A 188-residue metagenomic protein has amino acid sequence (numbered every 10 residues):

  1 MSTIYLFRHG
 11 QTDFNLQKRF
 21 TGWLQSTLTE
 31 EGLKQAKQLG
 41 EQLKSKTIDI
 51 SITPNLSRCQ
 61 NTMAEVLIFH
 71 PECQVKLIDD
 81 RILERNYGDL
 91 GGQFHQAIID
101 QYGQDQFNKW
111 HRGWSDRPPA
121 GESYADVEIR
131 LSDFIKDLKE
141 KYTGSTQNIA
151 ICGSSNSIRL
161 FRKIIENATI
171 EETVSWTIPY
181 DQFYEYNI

Functional and structural regions predicted by a protein language model:
M1-Y5: Extreme N-terminal starter segment of soluble prokaryotic enzymes
F7-C73, A125-E128: Active-site-proximal alpha-helix that buttresses catalytic centers in soluble enzyme cores
H9, R81, S154: Active-site glycine-centered loops adjacent to acidic/histidine catalytic or metal-binding residues that shape
D13, R58-Q60, E84-R85, S157-R159: Short, active-site-adjacent cap segments at secondary-structure transitions
F14, F69-R130: Phosphate-handling substructures
S45, G92, G144-T146: A glycine-biased structural micro-motif
Q60, C73, S132-I188: Active-site-adjacent alpha-helix immediately C-terminal to a catalytic or transition-state-stabilizing loop
